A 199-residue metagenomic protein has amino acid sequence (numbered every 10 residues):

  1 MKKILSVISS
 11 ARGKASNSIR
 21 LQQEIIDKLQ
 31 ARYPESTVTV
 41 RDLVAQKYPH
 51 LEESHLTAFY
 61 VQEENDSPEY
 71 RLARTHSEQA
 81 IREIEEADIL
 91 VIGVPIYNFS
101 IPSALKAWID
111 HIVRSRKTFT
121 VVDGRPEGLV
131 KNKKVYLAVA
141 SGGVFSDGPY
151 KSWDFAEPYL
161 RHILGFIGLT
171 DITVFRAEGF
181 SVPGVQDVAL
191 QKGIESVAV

Functional and structural regions predicted by a protein language model:
M1-V94, I101-D110, R114, E195-V199: N-terminal beta1-alpha1-beta2 submodule of the flavodoxin-like/Rossmannoid cofactor-binding fold
L5, T39-R41, Y136-A138, T173-F175: Hydrophobic/aromatic beta-strand patches that form the interior of the parallel beta-sheet core in alpha/beta enzyme
S9, A140, A177: Cofactor-binding loop segments of dinucleotide-utilizing enzymes, especially the Rossmann-like FAD- and NAD(P)+-binding
A11-G13, G143-V144, F180-V182: Short histidine/acidic/glycine/proline-rich micro-motifs that form metal- and phosphate-coordinating active-site loops
D27, D147-V199: Glycine-rich phosphate/pyrophosphate-binding loop and the adjoining helix
A87-D88, N132-K133, L169: Short, well-ordered alpha-helix to beta-strand connector turns
V121-F166: Short, glycine-/small-residue-rich phosphate/pyrophosphate-handling segment
